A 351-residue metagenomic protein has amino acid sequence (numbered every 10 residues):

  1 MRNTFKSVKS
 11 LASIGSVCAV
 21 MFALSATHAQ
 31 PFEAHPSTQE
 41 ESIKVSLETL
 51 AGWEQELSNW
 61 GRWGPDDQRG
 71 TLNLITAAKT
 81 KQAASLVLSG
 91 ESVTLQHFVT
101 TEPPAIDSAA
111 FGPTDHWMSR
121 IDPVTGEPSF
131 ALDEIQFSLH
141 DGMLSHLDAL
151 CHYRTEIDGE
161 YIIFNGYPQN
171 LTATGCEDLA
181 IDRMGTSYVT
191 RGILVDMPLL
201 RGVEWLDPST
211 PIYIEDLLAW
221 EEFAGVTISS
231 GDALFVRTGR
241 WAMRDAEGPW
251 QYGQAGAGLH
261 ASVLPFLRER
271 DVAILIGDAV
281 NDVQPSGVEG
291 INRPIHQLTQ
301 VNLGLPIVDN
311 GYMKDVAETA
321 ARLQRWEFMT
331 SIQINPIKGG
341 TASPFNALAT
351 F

Functional and structural regions predicted by a protein language model:
R2-S16: Bacterial N-terminal signal peptides that target proteins for export
S13-A26: Bacterial N-terminal signal peptides
Q30-F351: Active-/binding-site microenvironments in catalytic and ligand-binding cores
